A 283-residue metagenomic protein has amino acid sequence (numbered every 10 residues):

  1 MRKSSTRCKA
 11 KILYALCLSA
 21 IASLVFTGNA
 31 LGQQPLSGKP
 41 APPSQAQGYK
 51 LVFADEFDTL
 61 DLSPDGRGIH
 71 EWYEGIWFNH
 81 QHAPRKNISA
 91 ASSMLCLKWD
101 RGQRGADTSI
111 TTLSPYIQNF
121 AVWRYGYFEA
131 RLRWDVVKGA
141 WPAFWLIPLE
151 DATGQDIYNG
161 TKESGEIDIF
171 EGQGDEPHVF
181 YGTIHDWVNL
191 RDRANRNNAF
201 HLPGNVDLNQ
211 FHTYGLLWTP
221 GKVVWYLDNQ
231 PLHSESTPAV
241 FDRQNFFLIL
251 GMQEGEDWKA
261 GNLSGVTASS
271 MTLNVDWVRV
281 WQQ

Functional and structural regions predicted by a protein language model:
M1-A10: N-terminal secretory signal peptides that target proteins for export/translocation
R7, G28, S109-L113: N-terminal compositionally biased, intrinsically disordered segments and leader/signal-like regions
A15-V25: Bacterial N-terminal signal peptides
L24-Q34: Bacterial Sec-dependent signal peptides at the C-terminal "C-region" and cleavage site
Q33-Q283: GH16 jelly-roll
